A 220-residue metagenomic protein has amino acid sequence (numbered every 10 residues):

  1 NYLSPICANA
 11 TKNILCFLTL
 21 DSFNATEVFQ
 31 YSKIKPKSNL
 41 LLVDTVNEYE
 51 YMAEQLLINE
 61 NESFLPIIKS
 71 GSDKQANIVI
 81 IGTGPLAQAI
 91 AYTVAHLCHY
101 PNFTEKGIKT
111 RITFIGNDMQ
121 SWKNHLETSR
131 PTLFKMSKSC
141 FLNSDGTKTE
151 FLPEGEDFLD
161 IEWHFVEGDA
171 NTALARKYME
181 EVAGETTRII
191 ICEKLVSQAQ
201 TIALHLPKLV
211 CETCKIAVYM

Functional and structural regions predicted by a protein language model:
N1-M220: Cytosolic regulatory regions of ion transport systems
